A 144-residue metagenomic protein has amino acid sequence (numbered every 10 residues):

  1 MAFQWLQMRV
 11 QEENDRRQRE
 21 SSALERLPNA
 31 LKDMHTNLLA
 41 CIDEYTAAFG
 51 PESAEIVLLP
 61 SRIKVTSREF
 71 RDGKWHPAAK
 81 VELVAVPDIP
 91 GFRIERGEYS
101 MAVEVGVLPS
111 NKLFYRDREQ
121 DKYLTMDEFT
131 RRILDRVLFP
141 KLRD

Functional and structural regions predicted by a protein language model:
W5-E55: Contiguous, amphipathic alpha-helical segments that mediate oligomerization or scaffolding in large protein assemblies
L6-R9, I56, L83-A85, V103-V107 (+1 more regions): Generic preference for hydrophobic/aromatic residues in regular secondary structure cores
E44-M101: Amphipathic, interaction-prone secondary-structure segments
I94-D144: Ampiphathic alpha-helical segments that act as solvent-exposed interaction surfaces
